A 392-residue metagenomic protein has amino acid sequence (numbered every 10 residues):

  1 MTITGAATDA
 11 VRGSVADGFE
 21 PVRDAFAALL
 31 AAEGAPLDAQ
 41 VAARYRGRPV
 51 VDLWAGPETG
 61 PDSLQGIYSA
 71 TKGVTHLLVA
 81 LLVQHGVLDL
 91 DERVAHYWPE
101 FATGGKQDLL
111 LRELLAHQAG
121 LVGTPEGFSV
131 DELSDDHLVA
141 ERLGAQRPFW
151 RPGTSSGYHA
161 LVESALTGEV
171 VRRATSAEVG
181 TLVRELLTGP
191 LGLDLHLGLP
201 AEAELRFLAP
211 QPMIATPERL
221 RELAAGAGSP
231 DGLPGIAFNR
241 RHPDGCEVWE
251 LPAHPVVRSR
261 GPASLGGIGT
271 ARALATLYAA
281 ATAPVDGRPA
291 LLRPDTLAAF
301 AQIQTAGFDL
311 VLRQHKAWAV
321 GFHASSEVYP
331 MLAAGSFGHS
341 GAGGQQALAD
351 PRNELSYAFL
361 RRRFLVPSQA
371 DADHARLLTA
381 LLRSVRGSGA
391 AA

Functional and structural regions predicted by a protein language model:
T4-A7, P57-T59, A145-W150, E250-G261: Short glycine/proline-rich turn/loop motifs
R12-Y68: Short, conserved catalytic-motif segment at the N-terminal edge
F26-A27, G47, G66-E92, T167-R172 (+2 more regions): Active-site SXXK
P61, S69-A70, L82-E126, G144-A145 (+3 more regions): Active-site helix/loop module of the DD-peptidase/beta-lactamase fold, centered on the serine-lysine SxxK catalytic
L64, G123-R206, V256, R260-G269: Catalytic-site signature segments of enzymes, centered on catalytic residues
H117, E163-V170, G261, L265-V285 (+1 more regions): Active-site-proximal alpha-helical segments within enzyme catalytic domains
P210-G269, A298-N353: Active-site Gly/Thr loop motif
P262, A283-D286, T296, A301-F308 (+1 more regions): Short, gly/Ser/Thr-rich active-site loops of penicillin-recognizing serine hydrolases
